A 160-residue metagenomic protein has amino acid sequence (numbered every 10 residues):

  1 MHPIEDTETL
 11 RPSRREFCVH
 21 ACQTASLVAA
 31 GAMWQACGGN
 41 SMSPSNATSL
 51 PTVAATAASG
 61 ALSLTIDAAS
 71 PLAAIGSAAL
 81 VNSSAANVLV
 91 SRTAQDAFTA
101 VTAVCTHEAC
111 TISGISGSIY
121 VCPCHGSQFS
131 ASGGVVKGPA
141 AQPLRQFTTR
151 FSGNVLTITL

Functional and structural regions predicted by a protein language model:
M1-S13, G31: N-terminal secretory signal peptides
S13-C22: Bacterial N-terminal signal peptides that target proteins for export
A21-A29: Sec-dependent signal peptide hydrophobic core
Q35-A36: C-terminal motif of bacterial Sec signal peptides marking the signal peptidase cleavage site
G39: Short, conserved catalytic or interaction motifs in soluble domains
M42-G117, R145-L160: N-terminal pre-ligand scaffold of iron-sulfur
I119-G126, V136-L144: Short cysteine/histidine-rich metal-coordination sites, predominantly Zn2+-binding motifs
H125-Q128, S132, T157: Extracellular/periplasmic metallocenter environments
